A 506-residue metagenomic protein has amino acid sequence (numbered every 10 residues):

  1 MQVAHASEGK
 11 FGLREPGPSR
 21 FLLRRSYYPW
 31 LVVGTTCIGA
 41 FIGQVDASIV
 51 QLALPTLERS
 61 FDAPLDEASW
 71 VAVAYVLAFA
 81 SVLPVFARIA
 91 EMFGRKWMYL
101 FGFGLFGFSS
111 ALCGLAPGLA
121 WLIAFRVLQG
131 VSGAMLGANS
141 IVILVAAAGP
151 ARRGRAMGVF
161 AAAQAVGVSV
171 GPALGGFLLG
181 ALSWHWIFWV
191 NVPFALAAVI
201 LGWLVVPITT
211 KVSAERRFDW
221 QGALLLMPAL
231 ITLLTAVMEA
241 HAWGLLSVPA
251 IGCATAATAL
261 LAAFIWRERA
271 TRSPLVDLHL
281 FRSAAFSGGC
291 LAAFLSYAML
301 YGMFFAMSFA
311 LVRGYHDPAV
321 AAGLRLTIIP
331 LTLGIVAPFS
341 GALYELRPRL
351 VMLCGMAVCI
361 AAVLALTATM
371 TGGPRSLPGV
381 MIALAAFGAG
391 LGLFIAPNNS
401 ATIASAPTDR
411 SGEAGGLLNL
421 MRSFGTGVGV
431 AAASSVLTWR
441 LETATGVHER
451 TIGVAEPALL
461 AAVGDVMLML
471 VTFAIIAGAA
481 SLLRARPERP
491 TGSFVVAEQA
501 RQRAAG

Functional and structural regions predicted by a protein language model:
M1-Y28, V212, L482-G506: Intrinsic disorder in cytosolic terminal tails and internal cytosolic loops of multi-pass membrane transporters
Q2-L204, F339, A357, T367: Transmembrane-helix bundle of Major Facilitator Superfamily
L31-V45, V50-L52, L65, V71-A72 (+7 more regions): 12-transmembrane solute porter fold
D62, M92, L115-A116, A147-P150 (+10 more regions): Helix-loop interface residues and adjacent transmembrane-helix termini in multi-pass membrane transporters, primarily
A151, V199-M227, R269-A284, E345 (+2 more regions): Flexible interhelical linker loops that connect adjacent transmembrane helices in multi-pass membrane transporters
G202-V205, A236, V447: Transmembrane alpha-helical segments of integral membrane proteins
T210-K211, M227-A250, I265-W266: Phenylalanine-glycine-rich, low-complexity intrinsically disordered regions, typified by the FG/GLFG repeat domains
V447-L460: Short, membrane-exposed interhelical loops at transmembrane-helix boundaries
